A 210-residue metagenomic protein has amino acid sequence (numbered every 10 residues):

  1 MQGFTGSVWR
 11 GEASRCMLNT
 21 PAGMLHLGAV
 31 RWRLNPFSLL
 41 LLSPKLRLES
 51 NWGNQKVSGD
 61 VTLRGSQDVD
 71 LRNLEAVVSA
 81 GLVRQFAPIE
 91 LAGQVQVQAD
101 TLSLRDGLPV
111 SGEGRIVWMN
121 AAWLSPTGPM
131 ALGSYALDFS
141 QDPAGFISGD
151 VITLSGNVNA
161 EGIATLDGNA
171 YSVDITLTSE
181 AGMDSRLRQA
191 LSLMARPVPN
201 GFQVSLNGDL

Functional and structural regions predicted by a protein language model:
M1-G3, S148-G149: A short linear hydrophobic-aromatic micro-motif
Q2-I89, Q96: N-terminal beta-strand/beta-hairpin edge segment
S14-C16, R31-R33, R47-E49, Q96-D100 (+5 more regions): Residue-level recognition of well-ordered beta-strand positions that form the cores of beta-sheet-rich folds across
A22-R31, N51-S58, R84-T101, P129-Y135 (+2 more regions): Amphipathic hydrophobic-ligand
L40-L48, S66-N73, D106-R115, S148-V151 (+1 more regions): Short, well-ordered strand-loop elements centered on a beta-strand within folded domains, enriched for acidic residues
W52-N54, G65, N120-A122, S155 (+1 more regions): Transmembrane beta-strands of outer-membrane beta-barrel pores
V57-F146: Elongated, acidic membrane-bridging lipid-handling scaffolds and related periplasm/extracellular "bridge/tunnel" systems
S125-L210: Extended terminal
